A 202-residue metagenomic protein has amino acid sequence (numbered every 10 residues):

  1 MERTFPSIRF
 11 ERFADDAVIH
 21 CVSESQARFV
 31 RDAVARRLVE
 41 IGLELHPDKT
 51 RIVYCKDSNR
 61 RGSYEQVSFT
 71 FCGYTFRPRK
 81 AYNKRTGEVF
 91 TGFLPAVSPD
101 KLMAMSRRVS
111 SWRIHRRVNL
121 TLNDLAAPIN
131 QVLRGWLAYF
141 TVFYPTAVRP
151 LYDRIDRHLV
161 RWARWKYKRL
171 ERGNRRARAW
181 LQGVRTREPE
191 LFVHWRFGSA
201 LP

Functional and structural regions predicted by a protein language model:
M1-P202: Non-catalytic terminal/accessory segments
